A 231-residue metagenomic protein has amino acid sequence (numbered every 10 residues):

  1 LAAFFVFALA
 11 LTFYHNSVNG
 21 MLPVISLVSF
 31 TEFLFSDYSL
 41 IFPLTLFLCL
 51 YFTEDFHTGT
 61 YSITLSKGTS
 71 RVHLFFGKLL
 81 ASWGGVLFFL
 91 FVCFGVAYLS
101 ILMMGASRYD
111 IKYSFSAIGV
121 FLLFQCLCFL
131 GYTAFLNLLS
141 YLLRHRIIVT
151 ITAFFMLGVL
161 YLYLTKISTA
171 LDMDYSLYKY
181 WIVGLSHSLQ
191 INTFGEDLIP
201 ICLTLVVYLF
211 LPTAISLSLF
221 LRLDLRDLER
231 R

Functional and structural regions predicted by a protein language model:
A2-Y51, F75-V149, L162, H187-L205: Secretory targeting signals
A10-Y14, L143-Y180: Transmembrane helix segments
L48-L65: Transmembrane helix boundary and interhelical loop/hinge segments in multi-pass membrane proteins
H73-F76, F220: Alpha-helix N-cap/helix-start motif at helix boundaries, enriched for small hydrophobics
W181-G184, L205-L211: Small-residue-rich transmembrane alpha-helices that serve as helix-helix interface/gating elements in multipass
V207-R231: Junction motif at the cytosolic side of a transmembrane helix
